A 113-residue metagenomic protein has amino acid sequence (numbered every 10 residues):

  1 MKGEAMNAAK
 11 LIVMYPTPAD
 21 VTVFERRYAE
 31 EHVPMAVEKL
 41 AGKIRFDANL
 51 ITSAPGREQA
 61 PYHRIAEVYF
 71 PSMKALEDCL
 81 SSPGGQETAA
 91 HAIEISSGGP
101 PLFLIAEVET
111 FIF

Functional and structural regions predicted by a protein language model:
K2-F113: Macromolecular interaction modules
